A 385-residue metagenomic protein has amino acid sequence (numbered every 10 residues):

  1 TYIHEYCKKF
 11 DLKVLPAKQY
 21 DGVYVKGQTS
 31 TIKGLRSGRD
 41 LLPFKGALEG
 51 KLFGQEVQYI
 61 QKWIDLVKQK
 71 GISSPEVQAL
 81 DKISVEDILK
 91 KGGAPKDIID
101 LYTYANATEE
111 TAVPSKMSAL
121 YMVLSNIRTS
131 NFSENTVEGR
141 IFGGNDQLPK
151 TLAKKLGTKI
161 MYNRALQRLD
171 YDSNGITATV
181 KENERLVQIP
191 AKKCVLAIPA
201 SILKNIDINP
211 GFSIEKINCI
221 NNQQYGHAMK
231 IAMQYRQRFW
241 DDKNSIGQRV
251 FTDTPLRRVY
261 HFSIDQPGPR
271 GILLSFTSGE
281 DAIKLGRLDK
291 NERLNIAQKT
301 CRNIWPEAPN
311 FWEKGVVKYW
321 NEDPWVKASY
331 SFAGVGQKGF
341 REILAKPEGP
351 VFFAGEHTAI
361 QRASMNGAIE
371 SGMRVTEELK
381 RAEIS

Functional and structural regions predicted by a protein language model:
T1, K70-Q78, E134-F142, I217-Q224 (+3 more regions): Active-site rim elements
T1-Y59: N-terminal glycine-rich phosphate/pyrophosphate-binding loop and immediately adjacent elements
L15, M161, I189, E313-V316 (+1 more regions): General small-molecule cofactor/ligand-binding pocket signal
G27, L35-R36, N205-N209, N244: Short, solvent-exposed loop/turn and secondary-structure capping segments
D65-T177, E182, P190, D207 (+3 more regions): Active-site/ligand-binding neighborhood in enzyme catalytic cores
G175, K181, I206, H227 (+1 more regions): Conserved flavin/dinucleotide-binding core of flavoenzymes
C194-E215: Flavin (primarily FAD) binding-site architecture
E215-N244: Central beta-strand plus flanking loop segment that forms part of the substrate or channel wall within the catalytic
